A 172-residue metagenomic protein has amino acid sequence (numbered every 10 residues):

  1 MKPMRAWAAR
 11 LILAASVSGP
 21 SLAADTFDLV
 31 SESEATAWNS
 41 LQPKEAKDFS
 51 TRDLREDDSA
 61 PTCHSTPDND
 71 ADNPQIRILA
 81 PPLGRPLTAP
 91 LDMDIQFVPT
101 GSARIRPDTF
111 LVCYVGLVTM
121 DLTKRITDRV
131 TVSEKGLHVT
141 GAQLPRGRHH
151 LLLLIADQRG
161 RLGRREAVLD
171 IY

Functional and structural regions predicted by a protein language model:
A24-D92: Short, compositionally biased P/S/T/A/G/V-rich stretches that sit at domain boundaries
D92-G101: Short edge beta-strand/loop segments characteristic of extracellular beta-sandwich folds
T100-V112: Solvent-exposed loop/turn segments flanking beta-strands in beta-repeat/beta-sandwich domains
V130-H138: Aromatic sugar-binding surface patches on proteins that engage polysaccharides or sugar-phosphate polymers
G141-R148: Surface-exposed, short loops/turns at beta-strand junctions within beta-sandwich domains
V168-Y172: Short beta-strand edge segments in extracellular beta-sheet folds
